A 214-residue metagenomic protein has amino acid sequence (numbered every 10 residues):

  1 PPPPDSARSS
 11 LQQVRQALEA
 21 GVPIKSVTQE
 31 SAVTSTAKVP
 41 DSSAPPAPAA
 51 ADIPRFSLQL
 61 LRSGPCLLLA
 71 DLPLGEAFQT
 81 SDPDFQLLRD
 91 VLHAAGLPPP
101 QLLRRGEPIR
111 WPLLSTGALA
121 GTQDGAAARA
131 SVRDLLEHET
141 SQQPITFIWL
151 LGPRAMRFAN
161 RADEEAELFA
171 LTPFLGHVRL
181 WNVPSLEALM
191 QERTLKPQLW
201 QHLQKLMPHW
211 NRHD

Functional and structural regions predicted by a protein language model:
P1-H213: A polyanion-binding, active-site-adjacent surface
